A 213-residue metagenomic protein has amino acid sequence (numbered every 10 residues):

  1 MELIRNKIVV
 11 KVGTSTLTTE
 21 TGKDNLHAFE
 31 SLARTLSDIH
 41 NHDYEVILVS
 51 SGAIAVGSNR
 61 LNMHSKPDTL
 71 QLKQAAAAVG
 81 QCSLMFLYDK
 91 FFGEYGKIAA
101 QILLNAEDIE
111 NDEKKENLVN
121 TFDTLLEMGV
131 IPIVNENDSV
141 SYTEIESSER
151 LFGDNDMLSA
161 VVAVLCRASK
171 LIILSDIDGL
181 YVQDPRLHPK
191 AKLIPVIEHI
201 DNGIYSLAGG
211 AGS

Functional and structural regions predicted by a protein language model:
M1-S213: Nucleotide/pyrophosphate-binding catalytic subdomain
